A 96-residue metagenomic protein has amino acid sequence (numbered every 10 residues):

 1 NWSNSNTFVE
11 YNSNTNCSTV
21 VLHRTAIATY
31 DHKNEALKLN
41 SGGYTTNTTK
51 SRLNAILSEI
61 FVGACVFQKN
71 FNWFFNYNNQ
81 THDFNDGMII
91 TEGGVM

Functional and structural regions predicted by a protein language model:
N1-M96: Terminal leader/tail segments of proteins
